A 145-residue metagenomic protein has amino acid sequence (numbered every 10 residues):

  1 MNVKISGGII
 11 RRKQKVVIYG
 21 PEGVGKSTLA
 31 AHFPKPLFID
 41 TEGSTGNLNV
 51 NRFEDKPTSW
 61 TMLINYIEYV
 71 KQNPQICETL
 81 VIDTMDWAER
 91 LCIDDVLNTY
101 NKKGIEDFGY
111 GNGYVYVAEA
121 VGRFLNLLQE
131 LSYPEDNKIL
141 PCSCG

Functional and structural regions predicted by a protein language model:
M1-I10: Pre-Walker A adenine-sensing motif
K15: Walker A (P-loop) ATP-phosphate-binding motif of ABC ATPase nucleotide-binding domains
I18: Hydrophobic anchor at the beta1->P-loop junction of P-loop NTPases
E22: The conserved Walker
K26: Conserved lysine of the Walker
L29: Hydrophobic positions on the alpha1 helix immediately C-terminal to the Walker A/P-loop
N47-I105, G109-G111: Conserved nucleotide-sensing/catalytic segment adjacent to the nucleotide-binding pocket in NTP-handling enzymes
W87-G145: P-loop NTPase motor core
